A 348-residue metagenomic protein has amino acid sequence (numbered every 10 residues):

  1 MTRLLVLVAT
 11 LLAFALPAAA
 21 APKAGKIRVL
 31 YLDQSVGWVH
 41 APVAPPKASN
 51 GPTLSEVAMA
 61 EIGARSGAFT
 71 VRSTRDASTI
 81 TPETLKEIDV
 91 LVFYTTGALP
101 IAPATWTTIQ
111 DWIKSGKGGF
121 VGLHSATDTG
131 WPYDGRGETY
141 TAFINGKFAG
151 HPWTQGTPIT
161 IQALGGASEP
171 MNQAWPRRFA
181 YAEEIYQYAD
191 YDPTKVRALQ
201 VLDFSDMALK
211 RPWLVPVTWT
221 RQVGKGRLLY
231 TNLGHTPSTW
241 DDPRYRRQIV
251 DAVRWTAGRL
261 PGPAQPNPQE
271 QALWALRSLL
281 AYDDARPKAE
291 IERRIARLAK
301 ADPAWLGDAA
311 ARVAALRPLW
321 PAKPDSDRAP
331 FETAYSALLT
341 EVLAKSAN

Functional and structural regions predicted by a protein language model:
L5-A15: Bacterial N-terminal signal peptides
L16-A20: Sec/Tat signal peptide C-region and signal peptidase I cleavage site
A21-K26, Y31-D33, R65, R75 (+3 more regions): Extracellular ligand-binding/catalytic regions of CAZymes and related secreted enzymes and adhesion modules
P22-K23, R28-L32, W38-T129: Helical hinge/lid and interdomain linker segments adjacent to catalytic or ligand-binding clefts that mediate domain
V36-G37, T79, A98, T127-T129 (+4 more regions): Short, solvent-exposed loop/turn segments at secondary-structure junctions
G51, S55-M59, T84, T105-I109 (+11 more regions): Stable alpha-helical elements in mature extracytoplasmic
L99-A174: A glycine-rich, often tryptophan-bearing local segment used as a flexible ligand/cofactor-contacting loop or short
G146, H151-R227: Catalytic beta-strand/loop cores that center a nucleophilic Ser/Cys/Thr and support acyl-enzyme chemistry
